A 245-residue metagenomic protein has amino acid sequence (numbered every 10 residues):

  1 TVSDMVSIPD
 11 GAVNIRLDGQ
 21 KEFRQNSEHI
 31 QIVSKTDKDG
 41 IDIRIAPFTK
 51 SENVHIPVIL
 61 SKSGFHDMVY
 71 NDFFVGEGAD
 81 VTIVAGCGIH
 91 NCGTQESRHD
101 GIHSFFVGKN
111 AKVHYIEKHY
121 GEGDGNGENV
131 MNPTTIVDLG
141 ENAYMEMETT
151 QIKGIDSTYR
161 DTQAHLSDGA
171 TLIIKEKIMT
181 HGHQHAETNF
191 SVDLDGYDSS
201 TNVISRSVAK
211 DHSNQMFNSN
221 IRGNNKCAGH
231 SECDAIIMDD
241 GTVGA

Functional and structural regions predicted by a protein language model:
T1, L17-G19: Disordered, low-complexity tails and leader-like regions
T1-S7: C-terminal functional modules
G11-V13: N-terminal secretory signal peptides
R16, F23-A245: Conserved beta-strand/loop scaffold segments within soluble protein domains that form the structured core and edges
